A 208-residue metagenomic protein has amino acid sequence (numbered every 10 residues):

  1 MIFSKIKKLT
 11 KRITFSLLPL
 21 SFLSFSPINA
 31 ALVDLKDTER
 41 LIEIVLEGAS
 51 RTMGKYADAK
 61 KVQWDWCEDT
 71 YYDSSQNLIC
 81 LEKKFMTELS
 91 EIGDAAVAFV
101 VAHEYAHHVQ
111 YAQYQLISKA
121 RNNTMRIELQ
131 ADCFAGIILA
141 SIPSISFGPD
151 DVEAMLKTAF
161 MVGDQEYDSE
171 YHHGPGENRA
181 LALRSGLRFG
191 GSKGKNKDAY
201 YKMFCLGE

Functional and structural regions predicted by a protein language model:
F3-T14: Bacterial N-terminal signal peptides that target proteins for export
T14-S24: Bacterial N-terminal signal peptides
F25-A30: Sec/Tat signal peptide C-region and signal peptidase I cleavage site
V33-C80: Auxiliary, metal-adjacent structural segments of Zn-dependent hydrolase domains
K36-E43, T52, R126-Q165: Short helix/loop segments within enzyme catalytic domains that coordinate or immediately flank catalytic cofactors
F85-F99, R121-N123: Short pre-active-site segment immediately N-terminal to the catalytic Zn-binding motif
Y105-R121, I137-P143: Catalytic Zn2+-binding segment of zinc metalloproteases
D164-E208: Pan-zinc metallopeptidase signature
